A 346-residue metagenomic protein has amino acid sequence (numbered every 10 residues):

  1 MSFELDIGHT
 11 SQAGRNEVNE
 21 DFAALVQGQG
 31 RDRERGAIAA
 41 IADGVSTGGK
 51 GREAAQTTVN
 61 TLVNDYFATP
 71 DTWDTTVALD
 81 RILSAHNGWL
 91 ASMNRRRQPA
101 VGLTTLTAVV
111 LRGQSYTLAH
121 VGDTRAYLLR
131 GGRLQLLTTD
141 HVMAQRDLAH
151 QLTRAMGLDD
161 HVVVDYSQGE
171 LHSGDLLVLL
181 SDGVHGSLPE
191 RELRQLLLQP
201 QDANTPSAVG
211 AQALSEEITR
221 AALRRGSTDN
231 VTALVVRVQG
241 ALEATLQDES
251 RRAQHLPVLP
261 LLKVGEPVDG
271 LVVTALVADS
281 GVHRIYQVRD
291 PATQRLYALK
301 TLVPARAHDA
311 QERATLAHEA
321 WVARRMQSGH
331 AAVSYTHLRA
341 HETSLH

Functional and structural regions predicted by a protein language model:
M1-A298, P304-H318, R325-Q327, R339 (+1 more regions): PP2C/PPM-type serine/threonine phosphatase catalytic domain
Q327-Y335: Conserved HxN/HPN-centered segment at the entrance to the catalytic loop of eukaryotic protein kinase-like domains
